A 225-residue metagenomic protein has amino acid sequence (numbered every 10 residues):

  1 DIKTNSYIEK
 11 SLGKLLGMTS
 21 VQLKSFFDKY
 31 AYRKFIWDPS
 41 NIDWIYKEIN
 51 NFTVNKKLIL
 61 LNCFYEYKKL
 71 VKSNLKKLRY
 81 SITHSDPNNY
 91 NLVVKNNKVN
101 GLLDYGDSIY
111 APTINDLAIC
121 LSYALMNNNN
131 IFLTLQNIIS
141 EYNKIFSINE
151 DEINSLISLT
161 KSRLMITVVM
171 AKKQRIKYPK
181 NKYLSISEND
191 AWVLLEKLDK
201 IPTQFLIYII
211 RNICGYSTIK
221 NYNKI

Functional and structural regions predicted by a protein language model:
I2-K57, Y80: A cross-family kinase active-site recognition segment
K3-S11, I109-P112, N127-N130: Short alpha-helix boundary/capping segments
G13, Y46, L61-F64, H84 (+1 more regions): Generic structural concept
N50-N51, T167-I225: ATP/Mg2+ or Mg2+-diphosphate-binding catalytic cores that bind nucleotide phosphates or diphosphates via glycine-rich
K56-N74: Mechanochemical coupling/switch segment within NTP-driven translocation systems
K68-N115, I225: Active-site acidic catalytic loop and adjacent metal/ATP-binding pocket of ATP-dependent phosphoryl transfer enzymes
I114-S147, R163-Y178: Active-site activation/catalytic loop segments of kinase-like enzymes and analogous catalytic loops in related
I148-T160: All-alpha amphipathic helical-bundle segments outside canonical DNA-binding/catalytic cores that form hydrophobic
